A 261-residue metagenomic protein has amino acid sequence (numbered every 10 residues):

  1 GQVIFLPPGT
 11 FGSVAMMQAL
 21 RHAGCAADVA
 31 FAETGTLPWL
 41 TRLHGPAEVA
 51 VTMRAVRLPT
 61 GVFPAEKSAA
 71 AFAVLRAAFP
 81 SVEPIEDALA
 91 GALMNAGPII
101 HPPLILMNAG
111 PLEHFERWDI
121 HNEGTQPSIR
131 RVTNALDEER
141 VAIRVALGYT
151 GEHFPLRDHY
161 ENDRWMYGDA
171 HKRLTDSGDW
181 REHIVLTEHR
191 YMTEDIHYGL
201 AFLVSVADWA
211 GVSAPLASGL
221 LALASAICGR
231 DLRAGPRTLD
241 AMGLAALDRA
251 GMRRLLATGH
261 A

Functional and structural regions predicted by a protein language model:
G1-A47: Rossmann-like NAD(P)(H) cofactor-binding subdomain of soluble oxidoreductases
Q2, R54, V206-D208: Short, surface-exposed connector motifs at secondary-structure boundaries
G9, S13, P64, S68-F72 (+7 more regions): Generic structural signal for well-ordered, non-membrane alpha-helical segments in soluble metabolic enzymes
A23, V74-V82, L136-E139, I143-L147 (+3 more regions): Change "in soluble alpha/beta enzymes" to "in soluble alpha/beta proteins
P38-L136: Substrate/ligand-engaging "lid" and interaction regions
I129, T133-D176: Small-residue-rich helix-loop
R157-W165, H171-L256: Long, low-complexity C-terminal extensions of enzymes
